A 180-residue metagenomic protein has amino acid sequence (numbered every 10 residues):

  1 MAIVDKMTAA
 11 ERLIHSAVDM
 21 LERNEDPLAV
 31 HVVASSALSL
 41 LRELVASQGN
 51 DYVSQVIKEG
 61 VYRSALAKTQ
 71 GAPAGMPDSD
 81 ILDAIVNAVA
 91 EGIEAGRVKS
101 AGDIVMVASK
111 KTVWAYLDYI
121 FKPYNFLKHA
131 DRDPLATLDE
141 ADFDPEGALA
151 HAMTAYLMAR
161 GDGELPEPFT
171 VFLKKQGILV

Functional and structural regions predicted by a protein language model:
M1-V32, Y52: Charged alpha-helical initiation segments
M7-V18, A34-L38, K58, D118-F121 (+1 more regions): Hydrophobic core segments within long, regular secondary-structure runs in both alpha- and beta-rich folds
A9-L13, Y52-A67: A short glycine/small-residue-enriched secondary-structure motif
A10, A17, A29-V30, A34-A37 (+2 more regions): Small-side-chain structural scaffolding
R23, L40-S47, F126, A130-D133: Amphipathic alpha-helical interaction surfaces
L28-K58: Short, contiguous, well-structured surface segments enriched in hydrophobic/aromatic residues
K58-V180: Long, charged low-complexity segments
